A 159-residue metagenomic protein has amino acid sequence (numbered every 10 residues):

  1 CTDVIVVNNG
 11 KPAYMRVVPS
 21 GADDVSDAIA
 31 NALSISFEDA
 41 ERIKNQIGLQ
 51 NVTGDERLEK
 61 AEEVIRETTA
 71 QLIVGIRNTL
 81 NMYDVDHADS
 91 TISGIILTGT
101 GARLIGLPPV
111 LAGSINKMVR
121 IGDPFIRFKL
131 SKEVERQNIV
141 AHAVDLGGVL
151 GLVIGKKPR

Functional and structural regions predicted by a protein language model:
C1-R159: Hydrophobic/aromatic-enriched cytosolic interaction surfaces used to assemble or bind macromolecules
